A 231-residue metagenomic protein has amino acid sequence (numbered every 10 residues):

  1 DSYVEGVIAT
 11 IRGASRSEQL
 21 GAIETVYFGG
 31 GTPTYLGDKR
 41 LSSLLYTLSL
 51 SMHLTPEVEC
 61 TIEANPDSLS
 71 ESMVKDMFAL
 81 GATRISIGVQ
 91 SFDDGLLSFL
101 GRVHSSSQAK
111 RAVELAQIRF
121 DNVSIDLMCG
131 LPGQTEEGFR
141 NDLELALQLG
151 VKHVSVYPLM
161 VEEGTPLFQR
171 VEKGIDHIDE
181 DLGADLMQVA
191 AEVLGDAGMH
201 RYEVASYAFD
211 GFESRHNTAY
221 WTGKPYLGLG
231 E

Functional and structural regions predicted by a protein language model:
D1-S17, G21-E231: C-terminal scaffold of the Radical SAM
